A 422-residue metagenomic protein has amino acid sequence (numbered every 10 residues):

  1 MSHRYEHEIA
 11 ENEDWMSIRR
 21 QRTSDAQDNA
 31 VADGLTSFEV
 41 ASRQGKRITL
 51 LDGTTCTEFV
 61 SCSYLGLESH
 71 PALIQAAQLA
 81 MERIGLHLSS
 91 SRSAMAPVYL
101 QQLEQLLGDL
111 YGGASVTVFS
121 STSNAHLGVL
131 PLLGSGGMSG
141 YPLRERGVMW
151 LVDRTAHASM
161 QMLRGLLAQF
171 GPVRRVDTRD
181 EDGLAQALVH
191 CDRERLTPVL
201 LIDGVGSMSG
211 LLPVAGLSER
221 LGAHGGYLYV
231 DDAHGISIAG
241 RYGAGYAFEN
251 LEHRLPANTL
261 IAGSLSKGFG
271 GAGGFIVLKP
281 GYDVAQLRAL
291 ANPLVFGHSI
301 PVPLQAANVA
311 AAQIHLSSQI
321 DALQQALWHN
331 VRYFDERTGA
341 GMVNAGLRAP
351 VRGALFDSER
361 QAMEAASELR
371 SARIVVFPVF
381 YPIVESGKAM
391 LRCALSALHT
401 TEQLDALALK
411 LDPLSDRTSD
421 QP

Functional and structural regions predicted by a protein language model:
S2-L86, G226: N-terminal "arm"/small-domain region of PLP-dependent enzymes with the aminotransferase-like
S61-Y64, R352-R360, I374-L411: Conserved PLP-binding active-site segment of the aspartate aminotransferase-like
Q75-S121, V331: Conserved N-terminal alpha-helix of the aminotransferase class I/II PLP-enzyme fold
L133-A158, V176: Conserved PLP-anchoring active-site segment centered on the Schiff-base-forming lysine
R174, T178-Y229: Active-site phosphate-binding strand-loop segment of PLP-dependent enzymes
N250-Q286: Active-site PLP attachment segment
H298-I320, A326, N330, D335-V343: Structural motif of enzymes handling amino- and sulfur-group chemistry
Q324-R332, G339-A372, L395-A397: Conserved PLP-binding catalytic core of the aspartate aminotransferase-like
